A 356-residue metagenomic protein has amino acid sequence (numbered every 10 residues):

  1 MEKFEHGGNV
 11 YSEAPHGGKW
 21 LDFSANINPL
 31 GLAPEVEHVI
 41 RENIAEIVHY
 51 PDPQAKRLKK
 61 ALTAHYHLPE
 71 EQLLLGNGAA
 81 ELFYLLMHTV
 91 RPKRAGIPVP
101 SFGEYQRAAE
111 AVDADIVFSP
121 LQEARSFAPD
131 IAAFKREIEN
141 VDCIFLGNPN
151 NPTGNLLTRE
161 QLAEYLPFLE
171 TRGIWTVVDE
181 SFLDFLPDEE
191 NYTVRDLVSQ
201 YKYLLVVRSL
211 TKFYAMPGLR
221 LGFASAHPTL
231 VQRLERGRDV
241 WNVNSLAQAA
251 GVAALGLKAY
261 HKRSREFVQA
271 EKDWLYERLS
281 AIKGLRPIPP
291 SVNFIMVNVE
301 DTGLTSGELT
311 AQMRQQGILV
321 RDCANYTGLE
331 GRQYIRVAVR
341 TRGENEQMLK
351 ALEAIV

Functional and structural regions predicted by a protein language model:
M1-H49, A61, N140: N-terminal "arm"/small-domain region of PLP-dependent enzymes with the aminotransferase-like
G31-A33, Y203-A281, L285-I288: PLP-dependent aminotransferase class I/II
P51, T63-L85: Short loop-beta-helix segment that forms the pyridoxal 5′-phosphate
P69-L73, G173, E180, K202-Y203: Short acidic capping loops at alpha-helix termini that bridge into adjacent secondary structure
H88-L146: PLP-dependent aminotransferase-like
E123-L186: Active-site phosphate-binding strand-loop segment of PLP-dependent enzymes
E160, Q315-Q316, G328-V356: PLP-dependent enzyme catalytic core of the Aspartate aminotransferase-like
Q269, I282-Q316, V339: Conserved PLP-binding catalytic core of the aspartate aminotransferase-like
